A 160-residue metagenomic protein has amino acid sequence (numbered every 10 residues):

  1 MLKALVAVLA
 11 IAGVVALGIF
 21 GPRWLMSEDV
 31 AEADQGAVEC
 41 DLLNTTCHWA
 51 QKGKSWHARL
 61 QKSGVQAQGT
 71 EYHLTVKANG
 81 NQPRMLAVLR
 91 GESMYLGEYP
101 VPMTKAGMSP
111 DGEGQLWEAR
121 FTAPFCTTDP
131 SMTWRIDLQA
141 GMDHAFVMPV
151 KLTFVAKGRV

Functional and structural regions predicted by a protein language model:
K3-F20: Hydrophobic membrane-insertion alpha-helices, especially the h-region of bacterial N-terminal signal peptides
G18-S131, R135, M148-V160: Contiguous segments within soluble domain cores/interaction surfaces
L138-A140: Conserved structural position at the C-terminal beta-strand of extracellular beta-sandwich adhesion modules
M142-F146: Terminal connector regions
